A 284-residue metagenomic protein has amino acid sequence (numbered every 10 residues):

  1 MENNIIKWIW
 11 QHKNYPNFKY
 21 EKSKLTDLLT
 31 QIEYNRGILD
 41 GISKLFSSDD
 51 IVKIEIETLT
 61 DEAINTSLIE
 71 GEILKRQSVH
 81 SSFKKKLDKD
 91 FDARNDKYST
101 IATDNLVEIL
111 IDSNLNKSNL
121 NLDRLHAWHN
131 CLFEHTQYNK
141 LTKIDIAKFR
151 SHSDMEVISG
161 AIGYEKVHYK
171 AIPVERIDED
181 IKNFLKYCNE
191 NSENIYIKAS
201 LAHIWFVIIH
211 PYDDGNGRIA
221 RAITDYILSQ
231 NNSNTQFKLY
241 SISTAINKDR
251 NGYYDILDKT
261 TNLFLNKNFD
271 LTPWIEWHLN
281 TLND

Functional and structural regions predicted by a protein language model:
M1-D284: FIC/Doc superfamily catalytic core
